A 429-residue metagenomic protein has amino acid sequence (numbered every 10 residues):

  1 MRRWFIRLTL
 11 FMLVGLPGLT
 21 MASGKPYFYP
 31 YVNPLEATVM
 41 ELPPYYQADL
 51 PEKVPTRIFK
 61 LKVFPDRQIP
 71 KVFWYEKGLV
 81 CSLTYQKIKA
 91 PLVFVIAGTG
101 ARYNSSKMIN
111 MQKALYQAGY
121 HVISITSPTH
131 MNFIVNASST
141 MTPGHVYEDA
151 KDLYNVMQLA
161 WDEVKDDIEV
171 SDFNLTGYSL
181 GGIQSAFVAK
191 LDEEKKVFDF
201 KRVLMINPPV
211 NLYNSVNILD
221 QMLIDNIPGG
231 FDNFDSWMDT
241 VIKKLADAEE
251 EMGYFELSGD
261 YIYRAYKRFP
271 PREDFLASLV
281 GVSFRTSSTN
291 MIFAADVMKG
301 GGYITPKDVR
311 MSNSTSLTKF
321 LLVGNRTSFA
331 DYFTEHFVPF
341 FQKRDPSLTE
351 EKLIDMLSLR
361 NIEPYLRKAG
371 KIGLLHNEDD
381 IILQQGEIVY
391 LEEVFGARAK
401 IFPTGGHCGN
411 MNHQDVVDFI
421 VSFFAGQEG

Functional and structural regions predicted by a protein language model:
Y29-I88: N-terminal cap/lid segment of alpha/beta-hydrolase-fold proteins
K77-G78, T84-M131, Q385: Short, surface-exposed "cap/lid" segments of acyl-processing enzymes
T142-D166: Alpha/beta-hydrolase active-site loop
T176-S185: Gly/Ala-rich beta-loop-alpha elbow adjacent to hydrolase catalytic centers
L191-L317: Alpha/beta-hydrolase-fold enzymes
I354, I381-E387: Conserved alpha/beta-hydrolase "acid-adjacent" motif
K368, G373-H376: Short beta-strand/loop motif that positions the catalytic acidic residue of the alpha/beta-hydrolase fold
G405-V416: Catalytic histidine-centered segment of alpha/beta-hydrolase-like enzymes
